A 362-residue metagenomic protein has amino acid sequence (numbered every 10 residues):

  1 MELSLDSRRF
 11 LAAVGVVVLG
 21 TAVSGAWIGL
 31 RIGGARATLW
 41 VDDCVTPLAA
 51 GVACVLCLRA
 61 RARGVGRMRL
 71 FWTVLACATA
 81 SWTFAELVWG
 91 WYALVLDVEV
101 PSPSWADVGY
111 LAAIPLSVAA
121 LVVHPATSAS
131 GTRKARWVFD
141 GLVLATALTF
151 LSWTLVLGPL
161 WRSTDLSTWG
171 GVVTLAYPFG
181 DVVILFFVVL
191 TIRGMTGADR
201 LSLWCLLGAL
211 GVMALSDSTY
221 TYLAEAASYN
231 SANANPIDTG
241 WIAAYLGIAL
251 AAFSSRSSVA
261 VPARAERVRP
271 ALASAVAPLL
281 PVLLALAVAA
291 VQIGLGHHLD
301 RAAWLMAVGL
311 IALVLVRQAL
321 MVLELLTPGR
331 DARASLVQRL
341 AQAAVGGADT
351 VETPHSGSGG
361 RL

Functional and structural regions predicted by a protein language model:
M1-G347: Polytopic alpha-helical membrane-helix bundles and their juxtamembrane interface segments in multi-pass membrane
A344-L362: Helix-loop-beta substructure at the N-terminus of cytosolic sensory domains that couple signal/ligand detection
